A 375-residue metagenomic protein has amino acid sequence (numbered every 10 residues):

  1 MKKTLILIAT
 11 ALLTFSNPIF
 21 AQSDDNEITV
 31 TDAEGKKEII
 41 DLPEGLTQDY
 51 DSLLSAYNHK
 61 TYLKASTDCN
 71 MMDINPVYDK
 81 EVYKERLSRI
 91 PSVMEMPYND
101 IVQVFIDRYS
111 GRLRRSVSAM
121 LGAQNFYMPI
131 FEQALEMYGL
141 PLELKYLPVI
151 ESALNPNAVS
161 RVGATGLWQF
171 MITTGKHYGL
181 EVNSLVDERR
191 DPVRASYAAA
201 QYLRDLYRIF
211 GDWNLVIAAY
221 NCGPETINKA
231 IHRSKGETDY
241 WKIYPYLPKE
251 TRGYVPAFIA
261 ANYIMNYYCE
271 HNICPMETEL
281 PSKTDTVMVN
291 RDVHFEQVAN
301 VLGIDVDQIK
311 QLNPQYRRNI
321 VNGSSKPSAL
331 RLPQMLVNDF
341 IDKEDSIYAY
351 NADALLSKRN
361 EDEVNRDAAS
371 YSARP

Functional and structural regions predicted by a protein language model:
M1-N26: Bacterial Sec-dependent N-terminal signal peptides
F20-Y138: An acidic, Gly/Ser/Thr/Pro-rich helix-cap/linker signature
S110-L121, F131-Q133, P156-R161, E181-V193 (+4 more regions): Second-shell loop/turn segments in exported
L140-N157, V216-G223, N262, I309-N313: Short, functionally critical alpha-helical segments immediately adjacent to catalytic or ligand/cofactor-binding
A153-R161, H177, L206-I209, P224-T238 (+1 more regions): Secretory-pathway/luminal and periplasmic proteins that interact with or process carbohydrate-rich
V162-L185, S196-A198, L203, I227 (+1 more regions): Substrate-binding/active-site groove segments that recognize and process beta-1,4-linked N-acetyl-hexosamine
L247, N313-A349: Extracellular LysM carbohydrate-binding repeats and other cell-envelope/extracellular binding modules
M276-G303, R359-P375: Primarily a LysM-type cell-wall glycan-binding module
